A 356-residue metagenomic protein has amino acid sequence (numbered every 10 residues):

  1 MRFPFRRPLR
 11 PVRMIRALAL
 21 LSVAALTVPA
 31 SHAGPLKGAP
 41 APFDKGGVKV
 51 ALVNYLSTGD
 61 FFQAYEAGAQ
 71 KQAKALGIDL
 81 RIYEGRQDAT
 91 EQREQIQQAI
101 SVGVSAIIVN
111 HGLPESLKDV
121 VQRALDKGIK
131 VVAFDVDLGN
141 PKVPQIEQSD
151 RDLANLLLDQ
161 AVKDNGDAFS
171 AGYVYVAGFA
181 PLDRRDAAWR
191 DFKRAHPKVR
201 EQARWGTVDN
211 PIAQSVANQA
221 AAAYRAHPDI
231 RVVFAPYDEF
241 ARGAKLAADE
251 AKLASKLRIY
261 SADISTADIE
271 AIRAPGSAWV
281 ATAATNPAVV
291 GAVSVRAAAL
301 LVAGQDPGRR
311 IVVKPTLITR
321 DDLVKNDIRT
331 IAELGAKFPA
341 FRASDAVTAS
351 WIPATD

Functional and structural regions predicted by a protein language model:
M1-F3, L26-P29: Short intrinsically disordered, low-complexity coil segments enriched in acidic
M1-V12: N-terminal secretory signal peptides that target proteins for export/translocation
R2, H32-D356: A residue-level marker of the well-folded mature domains of exported/periplasmic proteins
M14, T27, S31-A33: N-terminal targeting/docking segments
A17-T27: Bacterial N-terminal signal peptides
